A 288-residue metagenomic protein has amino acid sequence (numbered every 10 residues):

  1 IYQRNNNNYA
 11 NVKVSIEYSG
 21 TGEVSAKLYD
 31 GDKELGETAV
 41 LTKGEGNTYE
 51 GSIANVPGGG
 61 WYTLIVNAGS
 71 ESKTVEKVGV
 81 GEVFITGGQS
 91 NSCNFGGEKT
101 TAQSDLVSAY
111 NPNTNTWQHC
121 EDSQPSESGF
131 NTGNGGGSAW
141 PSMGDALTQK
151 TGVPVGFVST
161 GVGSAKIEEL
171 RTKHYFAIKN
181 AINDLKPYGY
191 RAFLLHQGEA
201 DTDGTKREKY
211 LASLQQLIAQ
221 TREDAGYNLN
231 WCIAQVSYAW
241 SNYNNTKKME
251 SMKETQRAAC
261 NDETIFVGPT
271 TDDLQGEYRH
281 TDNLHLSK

Functional and structural regions predicted by a protein language model:
I1-K288: Cell-envelope and extracellular/periplasmic
